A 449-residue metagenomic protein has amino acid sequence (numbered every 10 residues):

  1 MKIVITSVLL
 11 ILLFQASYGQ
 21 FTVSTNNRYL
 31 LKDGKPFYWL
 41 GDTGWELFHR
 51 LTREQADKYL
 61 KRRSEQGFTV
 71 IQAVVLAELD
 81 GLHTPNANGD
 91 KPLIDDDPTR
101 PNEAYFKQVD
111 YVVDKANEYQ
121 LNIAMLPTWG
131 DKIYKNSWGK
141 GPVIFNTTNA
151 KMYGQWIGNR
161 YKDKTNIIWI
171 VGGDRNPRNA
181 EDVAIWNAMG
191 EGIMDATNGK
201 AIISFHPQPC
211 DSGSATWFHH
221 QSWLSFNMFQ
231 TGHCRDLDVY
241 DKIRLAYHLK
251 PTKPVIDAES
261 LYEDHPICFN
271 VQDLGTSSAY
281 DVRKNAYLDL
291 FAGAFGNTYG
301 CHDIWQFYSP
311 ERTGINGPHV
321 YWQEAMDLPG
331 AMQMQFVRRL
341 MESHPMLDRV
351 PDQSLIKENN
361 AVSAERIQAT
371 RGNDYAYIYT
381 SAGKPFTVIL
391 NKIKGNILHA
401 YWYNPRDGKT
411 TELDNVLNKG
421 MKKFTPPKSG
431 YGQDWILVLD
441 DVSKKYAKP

Functional and structural regions predicted by a protein language model:
M1-Q20: Bacterial Sec-dependent N-terminal signal peptides
G19-T25, V388-I393: Short linear motifs in intrinsically disordered
F21-D238: Active-site mouth of glycoside hydrolases
G41-W45, I393-K394, L417-K419: A short, sequence-level motif marking secondary-structure junctions
G139-G141, R178-A184, I267-A279, P310-R312 (+1 more regions): Short, flexible/disordered intra-domain loops and linkers
Q221-S309: Catalytic-core region of carbohydrate-active enzymes that cleave or remodel glycosidic bonds
E263-H265, S278-D414, P427-P449: Aromatic- and carboxylate-lined catalytic core of secreted/periplasmic carbohydrate-active enzymes
